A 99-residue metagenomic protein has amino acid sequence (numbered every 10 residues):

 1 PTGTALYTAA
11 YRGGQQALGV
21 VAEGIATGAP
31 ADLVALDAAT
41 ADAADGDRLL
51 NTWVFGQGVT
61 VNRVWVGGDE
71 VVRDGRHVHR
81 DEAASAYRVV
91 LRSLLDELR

Functional and structural regions predicted by a protein language model:
G3-R99: Active-site microenvironment of metallo-dependent hydrolases
